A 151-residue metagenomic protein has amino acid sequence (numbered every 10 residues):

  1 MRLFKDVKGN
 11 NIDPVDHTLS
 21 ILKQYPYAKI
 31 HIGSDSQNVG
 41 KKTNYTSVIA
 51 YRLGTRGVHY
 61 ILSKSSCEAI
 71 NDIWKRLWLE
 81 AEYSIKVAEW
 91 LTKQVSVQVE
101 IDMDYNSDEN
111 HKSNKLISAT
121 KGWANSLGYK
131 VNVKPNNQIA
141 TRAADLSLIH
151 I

Functional and structural regions predicted by a protein language model:
M1-H31: Basic, amphipathic N-terminal segments that precede the first structured/catalytic domain
I32-G33, Q37-H59: Acidic, metal-ligating active-site segments
K41-Y45, E109-L116, A143-A144: A short acidic (Asp/Glu
G54-D72: Electropositive, glycine- and tryptophan-enriched low-complexity nucleic-acid-binding patches
C67-K93: Acidic helix/loop or adjacent segment enriched in Glu/Asp that either coordinates divalent metal
S96-S107: Short glycine-rich, basic-tinged beta-strand/loop micro-motifs
S107-N137: Short, low-complexity, polybasic intrinsically disordered segments
I149-I151: Conserved small/polar residues in nucleotide/adenosyl-binding loops
